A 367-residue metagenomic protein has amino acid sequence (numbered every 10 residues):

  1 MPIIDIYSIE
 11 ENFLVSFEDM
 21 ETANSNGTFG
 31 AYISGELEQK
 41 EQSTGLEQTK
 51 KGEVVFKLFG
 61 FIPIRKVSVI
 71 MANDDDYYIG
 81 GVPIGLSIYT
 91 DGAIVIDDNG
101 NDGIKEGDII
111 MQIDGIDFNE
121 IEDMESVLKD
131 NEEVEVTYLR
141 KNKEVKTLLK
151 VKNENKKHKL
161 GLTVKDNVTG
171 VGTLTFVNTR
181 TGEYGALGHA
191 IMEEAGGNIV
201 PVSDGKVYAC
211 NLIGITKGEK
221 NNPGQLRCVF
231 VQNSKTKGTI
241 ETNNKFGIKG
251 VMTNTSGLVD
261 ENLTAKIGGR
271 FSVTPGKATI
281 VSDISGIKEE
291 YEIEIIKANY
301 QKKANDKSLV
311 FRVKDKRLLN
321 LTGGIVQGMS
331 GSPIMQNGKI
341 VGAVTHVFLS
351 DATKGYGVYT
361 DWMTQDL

Functional and structural regions predicted by a protein language model:
M1-I33: Solvent-exposed, low-complexity, repeat-rich "mucin-like" stalks and linkers
P2, T28-Y77, N244-I293: Interdomain regulatory linker/hinge segments that flank or connect interaction modules in polarity/junction/synaptic
I33-E36, D102-D123, I334-N337, V341-H346: Conserved PDZ fold ligand-binding element
K40-T49, Q112-K143, D351-W362: PDZ domains, with a preference for the canonical peptide-binding region formed by the helix
F56-V69, E125-L162: PDZ-domain C-terminal substructure recognizer with occasional recognition of PDZ-binding tails
I79-D97: Short beta-strand-turn/beta-hairpin segments enriched in glycine/proline and small hydrophobics that form edge-strand
G100-I109, S126-K129, G324-G328: A short glycine-leucine-enriched loop at secondary-structure breakpoints that most characteristically corresponds
N153-G323, Q327, Q336-N337, T345 (+1 more regions): Serine endopeptidase catalytic core focused on the charge-relay Asp
